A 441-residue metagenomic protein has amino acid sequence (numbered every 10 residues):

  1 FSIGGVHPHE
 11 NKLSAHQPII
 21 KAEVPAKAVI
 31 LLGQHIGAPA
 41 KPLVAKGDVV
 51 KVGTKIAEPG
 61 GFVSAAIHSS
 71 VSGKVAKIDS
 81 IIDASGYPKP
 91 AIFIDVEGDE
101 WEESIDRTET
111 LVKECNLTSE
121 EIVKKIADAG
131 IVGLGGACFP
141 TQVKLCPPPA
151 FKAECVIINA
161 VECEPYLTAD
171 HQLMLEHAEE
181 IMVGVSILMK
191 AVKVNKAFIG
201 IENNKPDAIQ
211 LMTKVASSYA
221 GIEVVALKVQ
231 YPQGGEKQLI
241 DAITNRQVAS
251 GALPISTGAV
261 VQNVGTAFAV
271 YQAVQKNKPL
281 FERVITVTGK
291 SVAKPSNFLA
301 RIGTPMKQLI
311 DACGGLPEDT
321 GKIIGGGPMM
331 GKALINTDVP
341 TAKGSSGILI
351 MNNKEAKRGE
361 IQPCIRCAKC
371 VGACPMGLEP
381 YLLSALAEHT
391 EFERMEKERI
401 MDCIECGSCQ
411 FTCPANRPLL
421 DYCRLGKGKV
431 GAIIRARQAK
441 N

Functional and structural regions predicted by a protein language model:
F1-L43: N-terminal, Lys/Arg-enriched amphipathic/low-complexity engagement segments that precede the first folded domain
A45-E58, K77: Short, well-structured beta-strand-loop connectors
G73-V75: Conserved hydrophobic positions within beta-strands
I82-F139, A150, P206: Acidic low-complexity segments
E102-E103, G133, V156-D170, S291: Gly-rich Lys/Arg/Thr-decorated short loops/hinges at beta-loop-alpha junctions or inter-strand turns that position
L175-A191: Histidine-anchored nucleotide/phosphate-binding helix
V194-M306, A312-P317, G327: Hydrophobic alpha-helical positions that pack around
S345-I361, V371, P375-N441: Ferredoxin-type iron-sulfur electron-transfer modules in oxidoreductases and energy-metabolism complexes
